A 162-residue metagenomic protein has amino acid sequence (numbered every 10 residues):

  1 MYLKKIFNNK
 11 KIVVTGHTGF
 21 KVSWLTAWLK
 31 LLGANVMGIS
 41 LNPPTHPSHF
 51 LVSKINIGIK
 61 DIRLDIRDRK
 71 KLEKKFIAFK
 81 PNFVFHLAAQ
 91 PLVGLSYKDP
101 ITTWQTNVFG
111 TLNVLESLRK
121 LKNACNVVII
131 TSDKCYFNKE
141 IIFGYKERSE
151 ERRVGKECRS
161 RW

Functional and structural regions predicted by a protein language model:
M1-K156: N-terminal Rossmann-like NAD(P)+-binding domain of SDR-like oxidoreductases, especially those catalyzing
E157-W162: Hydrophobic alpha-helical segments, chiefly the membrane-spanning helices and signal/signal-anchor peptides
